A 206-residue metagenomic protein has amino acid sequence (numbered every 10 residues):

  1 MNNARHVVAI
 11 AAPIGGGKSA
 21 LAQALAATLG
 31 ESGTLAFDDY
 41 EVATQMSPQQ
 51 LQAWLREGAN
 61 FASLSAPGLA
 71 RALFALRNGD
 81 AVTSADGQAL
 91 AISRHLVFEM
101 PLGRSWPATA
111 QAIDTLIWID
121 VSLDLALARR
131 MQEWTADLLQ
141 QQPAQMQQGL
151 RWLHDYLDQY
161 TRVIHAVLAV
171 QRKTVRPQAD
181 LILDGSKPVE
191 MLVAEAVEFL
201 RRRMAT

Functional and structural regions predicted by a protein language model:
N2, Q132-T135, R162-T206: NTP-dependent small-molecule kinase module
V8-A9: Short hydrophobic/aromatic beta-strand immediately N-terminal to the Walker A/P-loop
I14: The conserved Walker
K18: Conserved lysine of the Walker
L21: Hydrophobic positions on the alpha1 helix immediately C-terminal to the Walker A/P-loop
A27-L35: Post-Walker A helix-loop "phosphate-sensing" segment adjacent to the P-loop in P-loop NTPases
G33-T34, V42-A91, H95: Conserved nucleotide-sensing/catalytic segment adjacent to the nucleotide-binding pocket in NTP-handling enzymes
F98-Q141: ATP-dependent NMP and nucleoside kinases share a basic, alpha-helical "lid"
